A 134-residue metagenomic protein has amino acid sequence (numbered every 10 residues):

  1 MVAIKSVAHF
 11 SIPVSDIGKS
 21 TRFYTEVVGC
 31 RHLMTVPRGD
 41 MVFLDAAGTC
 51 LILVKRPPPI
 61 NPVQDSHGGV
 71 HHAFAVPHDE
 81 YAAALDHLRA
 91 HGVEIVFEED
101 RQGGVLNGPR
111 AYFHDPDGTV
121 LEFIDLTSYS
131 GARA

Functional and structural regions predicted by a protein language model:
M1-K19, H72, T127-A134: N-terminal beta-strand motif that seeds the catalytic metal site of vicinal oxygen chelate
A3-S6, D65-G69, V105: Short glycine-enriched loop/turn motifs at secondary-structure junctions
P13-I52: Core segments of cupin and vicinal oxygen chelate
V14-G18, A73-V120: Vicinal oxygen chelate
L44-G48, F113-P116, L126: Active-site beta-strand termini and strand-to-loop segments that position acidic
N61-A75: Helix-adjacent hinge/juxtasegments
L106, F123-S130: Short beta->alpha transition motifs characteristic of CBS
